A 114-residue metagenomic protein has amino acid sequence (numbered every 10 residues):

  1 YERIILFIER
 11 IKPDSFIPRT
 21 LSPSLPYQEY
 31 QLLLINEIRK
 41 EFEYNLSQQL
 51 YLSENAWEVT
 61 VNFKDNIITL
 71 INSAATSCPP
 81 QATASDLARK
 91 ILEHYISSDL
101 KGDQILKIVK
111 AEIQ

Functional and structural regions predicted by a protein language model:
Y1-Q114: Conserved non-transmembrane functional hotspots
